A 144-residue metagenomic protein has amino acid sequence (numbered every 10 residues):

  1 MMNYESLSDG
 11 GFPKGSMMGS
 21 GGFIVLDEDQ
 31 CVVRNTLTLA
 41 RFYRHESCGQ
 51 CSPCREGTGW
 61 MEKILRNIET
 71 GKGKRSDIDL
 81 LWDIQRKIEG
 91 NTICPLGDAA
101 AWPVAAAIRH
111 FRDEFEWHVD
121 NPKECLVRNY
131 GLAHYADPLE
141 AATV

Functional and structural regions predicted by a protein language model:
M1-V144: Redox cofactor-anchoring modules in respiratory/redox and cofactor-processing assemblies
